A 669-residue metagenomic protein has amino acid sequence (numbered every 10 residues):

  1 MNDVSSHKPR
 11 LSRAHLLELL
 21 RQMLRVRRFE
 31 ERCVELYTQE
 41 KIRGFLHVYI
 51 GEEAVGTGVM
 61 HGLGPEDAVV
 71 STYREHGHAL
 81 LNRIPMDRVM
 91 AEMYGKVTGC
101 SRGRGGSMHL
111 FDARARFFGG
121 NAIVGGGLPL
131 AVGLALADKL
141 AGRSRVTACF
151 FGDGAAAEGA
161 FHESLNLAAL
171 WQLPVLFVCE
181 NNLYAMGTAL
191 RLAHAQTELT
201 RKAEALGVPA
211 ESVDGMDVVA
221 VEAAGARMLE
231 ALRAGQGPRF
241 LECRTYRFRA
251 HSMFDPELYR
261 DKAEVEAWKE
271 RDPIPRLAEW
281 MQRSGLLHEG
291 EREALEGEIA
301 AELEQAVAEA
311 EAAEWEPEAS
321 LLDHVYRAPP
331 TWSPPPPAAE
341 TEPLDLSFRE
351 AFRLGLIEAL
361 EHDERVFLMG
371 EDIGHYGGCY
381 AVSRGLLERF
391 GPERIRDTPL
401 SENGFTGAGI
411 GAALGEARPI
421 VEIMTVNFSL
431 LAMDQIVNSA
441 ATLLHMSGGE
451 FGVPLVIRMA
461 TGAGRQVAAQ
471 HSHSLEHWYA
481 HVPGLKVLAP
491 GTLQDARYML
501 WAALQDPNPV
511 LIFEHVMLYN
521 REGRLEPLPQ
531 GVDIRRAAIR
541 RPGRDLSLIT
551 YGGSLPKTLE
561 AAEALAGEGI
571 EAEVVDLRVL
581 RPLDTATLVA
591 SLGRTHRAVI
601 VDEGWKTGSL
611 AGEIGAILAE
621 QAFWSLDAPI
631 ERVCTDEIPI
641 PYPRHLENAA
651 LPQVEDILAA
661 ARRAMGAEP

Functional and structural regions predicted by a protein language model:
M1-V55, C243, F248-R249, M253-F390 (+2 more regions): Conserved acidic/glycine
E31-E35, Q39-W171, L192-A195, T200 (+2 more regions): Cofactor-binding active-site loop characterized by glycine-rich and histidine/acidic residues
L36-I42, S107-N121, S144-F150, L183-Y184 (+8 more regions): Glycine/charged-rich beta-loop-alpha catalytic/anionic-binding loops adjacent to active sites
T57, A115-C179, V213-A231, G374-E450: Thiamine diphosphate
Y73-H78, R114, F151-A157, C179-A185 (+11 more regions): Acidic, glycine-rich active-site loops and adjacent beta-strand->loop/helix elements that engage anionic groups
C179-A308, A312, G385, R389 (+3 more regions): Thiamine diphosphate
Q466-I549: Phosphate/diphosphate-binding glycine-rich loops and adjacent basic-rich segments that engage nucleotide
